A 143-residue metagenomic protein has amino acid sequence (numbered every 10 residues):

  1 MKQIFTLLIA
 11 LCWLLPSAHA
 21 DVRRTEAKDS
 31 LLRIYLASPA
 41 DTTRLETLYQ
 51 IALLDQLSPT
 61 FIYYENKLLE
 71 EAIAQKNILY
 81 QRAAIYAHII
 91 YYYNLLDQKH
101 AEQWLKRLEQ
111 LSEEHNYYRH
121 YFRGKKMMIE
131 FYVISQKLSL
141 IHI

Functional and structural regions predicted by a protein language model:
M1-L32, A52: Bacterial Sec-dependent N-terminal signal peptides
K28, S38-Y49, I62, L79-Y86 (+1 more regions): Start-of-helix signal in alpha-solenoid helical-repeat scaffolds, especially tetratricopeptide repeats
L32-R33, N66-I73, K106-N116: Amphipathic alpha-helical segments of tetratricopeptide repeats
P39-A40, L57, K76-I78, D97 (+1 more regions): Short coil/turn linker motifs that delimit alpha-helical repeat modules in TPR/alpha-solenoid proteins
E46-L57, A83-L96, R123-K137: Tandem amphipathic alpha-helical repeat scaffolds
I141-I143: Conserved small/polar residues in nucleotide/adenosyl-binding loops
